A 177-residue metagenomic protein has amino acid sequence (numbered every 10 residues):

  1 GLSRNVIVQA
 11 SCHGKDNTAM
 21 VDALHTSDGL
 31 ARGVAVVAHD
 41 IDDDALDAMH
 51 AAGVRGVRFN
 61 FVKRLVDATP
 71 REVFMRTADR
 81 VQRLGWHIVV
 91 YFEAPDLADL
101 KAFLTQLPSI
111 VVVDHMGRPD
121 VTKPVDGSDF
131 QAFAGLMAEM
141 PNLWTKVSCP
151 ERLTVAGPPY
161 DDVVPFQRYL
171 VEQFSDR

Functional and structural regions predicted by a protein language model:
G1-L84, P95-A98, D161: Mid-domain alpha/beta scaffold segments of enzyme catalytic cores
P70-R177: Catalytic pocket-lining loop regions of alpha/beta-barrel enzymes, especially the amidohydrolase/enolase/GH5 lineages
